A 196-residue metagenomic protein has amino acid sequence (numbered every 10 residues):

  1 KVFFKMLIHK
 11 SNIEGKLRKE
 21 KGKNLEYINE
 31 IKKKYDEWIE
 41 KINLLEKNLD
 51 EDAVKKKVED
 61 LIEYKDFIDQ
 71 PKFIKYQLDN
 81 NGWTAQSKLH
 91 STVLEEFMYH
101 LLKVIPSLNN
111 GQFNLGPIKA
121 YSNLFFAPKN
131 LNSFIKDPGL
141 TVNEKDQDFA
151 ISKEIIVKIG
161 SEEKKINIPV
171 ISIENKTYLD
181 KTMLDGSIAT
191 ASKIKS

Functional and structural regions predicted by a protein language model:
K1-N81: Nuclease-adjacent, charged terminal/linker segments that flank catalytic cores
K75-K145: Acidic-basic catalytic patches of nuclease active cores, encompassing PD-(D/E)XK and other metal-cofactor nuclease
Y76-N81, I166-E174: Glycine-rich, often proline-containing surface loops adjacent to acidic residues and nearby aromatics that form
T84-S87, I173-L179: Surface-exposed cleft-lining segments at the edges of enzyme active sites
D137-G139, E144-I159: Short acidic loop-to-beta-strand element that houses the catalytic metal-binding Asp/Glu of nuclease active sites
L140-V142, E162-K165, K193-K195: Short, conserved, surface-exposed binding loops centered on an aromatic residue
F149-I151, I168-T177, S187: Conserved catalytic cores of phosphodiester-cleaving nucleases, focusing on short active-site segments
Y178-S196: Acidic, metal/cofactor-coordinating or nucleic-acid-engaging core segments within structured domains
